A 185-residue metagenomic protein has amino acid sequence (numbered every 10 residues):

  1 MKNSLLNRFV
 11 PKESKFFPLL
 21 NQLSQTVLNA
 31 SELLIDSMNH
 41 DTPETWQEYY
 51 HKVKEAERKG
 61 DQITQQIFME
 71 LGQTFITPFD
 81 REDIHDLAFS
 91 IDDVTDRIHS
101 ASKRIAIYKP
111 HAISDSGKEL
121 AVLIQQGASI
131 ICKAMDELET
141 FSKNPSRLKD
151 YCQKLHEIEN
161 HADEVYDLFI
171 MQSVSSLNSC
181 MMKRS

Functional and structural regions predicted by a protein language model:
M1-S185: Cytosolic, long alpha-helical scaffolding segments
